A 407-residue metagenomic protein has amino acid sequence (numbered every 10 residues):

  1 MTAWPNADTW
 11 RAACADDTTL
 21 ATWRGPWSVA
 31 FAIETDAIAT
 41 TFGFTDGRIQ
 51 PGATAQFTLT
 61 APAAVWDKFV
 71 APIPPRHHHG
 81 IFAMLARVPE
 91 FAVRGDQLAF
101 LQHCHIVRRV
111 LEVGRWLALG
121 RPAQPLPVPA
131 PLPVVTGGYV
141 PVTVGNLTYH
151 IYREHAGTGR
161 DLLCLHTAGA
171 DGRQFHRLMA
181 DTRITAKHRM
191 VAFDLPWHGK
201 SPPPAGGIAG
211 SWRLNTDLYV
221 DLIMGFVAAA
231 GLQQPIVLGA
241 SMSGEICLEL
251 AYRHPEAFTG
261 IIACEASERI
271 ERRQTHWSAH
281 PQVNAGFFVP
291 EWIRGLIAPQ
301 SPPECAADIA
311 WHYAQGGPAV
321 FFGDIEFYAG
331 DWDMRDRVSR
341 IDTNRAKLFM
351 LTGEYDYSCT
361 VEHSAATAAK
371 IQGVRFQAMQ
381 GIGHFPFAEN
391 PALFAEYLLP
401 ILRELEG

Functional and structural regions predicted by a protein language model:
M1-P133: Feature captures hydrophobic
H105, E112-L162, I184-H188, L232-Q233 (+1 more regions): Alpha/beta-hydrolase fold catalytic core
Y152-P204: Conserved HGGG/HGGXW glycine-rich cap/lid loop of the alpha/beta-hydrolase fold
V191-L238, E396: Active-site loop/oxyanion-hole signature of alpha/beta-hydrolase fold enzymes
L248, Y252-R253, A257-F288: Flexible "cap/lid" loop of the alpha/beta hydrolase fold
R272, G286-D342: Conserved alpha/beta-hydrolase catalytic His-Asp/Glu region
N344, M350-T352: Short beta-strand/loop motif that positions the catalytic acidic residue of the alpha/beta-hydrolase fold
V374-G407: Catalytic active-site module of serine/aspartate enzymes centered on a nucleophile-bearing elbow/loop
